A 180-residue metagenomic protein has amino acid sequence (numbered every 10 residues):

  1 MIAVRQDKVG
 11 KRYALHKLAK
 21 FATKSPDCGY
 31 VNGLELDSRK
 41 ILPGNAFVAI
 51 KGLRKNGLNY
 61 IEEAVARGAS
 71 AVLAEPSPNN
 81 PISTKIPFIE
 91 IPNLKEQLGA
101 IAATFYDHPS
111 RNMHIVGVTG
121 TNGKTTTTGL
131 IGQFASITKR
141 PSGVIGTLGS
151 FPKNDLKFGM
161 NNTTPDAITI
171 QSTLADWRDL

Functional and structural regions predicted by a protein language model:
M1-A100: N-terminal leader/targeting and accessory segments in enzymes
D7-V9, A19, Q97-L180: Phosphate-binding loop of NTP-binding sites
